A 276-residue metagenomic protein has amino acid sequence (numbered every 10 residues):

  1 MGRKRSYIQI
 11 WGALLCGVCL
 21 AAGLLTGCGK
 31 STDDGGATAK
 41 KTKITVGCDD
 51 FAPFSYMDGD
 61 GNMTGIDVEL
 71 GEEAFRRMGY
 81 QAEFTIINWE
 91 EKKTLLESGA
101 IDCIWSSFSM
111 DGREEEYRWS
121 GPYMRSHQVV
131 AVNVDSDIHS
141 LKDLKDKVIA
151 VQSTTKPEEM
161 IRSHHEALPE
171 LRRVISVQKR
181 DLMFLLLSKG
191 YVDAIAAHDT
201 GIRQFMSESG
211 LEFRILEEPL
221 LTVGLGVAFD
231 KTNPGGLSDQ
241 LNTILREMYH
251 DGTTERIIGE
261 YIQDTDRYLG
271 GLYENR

Functional and structural regions predicted by a protein language model:
L24-G27: C-terminal motif of bacterial Sec signal peptides marking the signal peptidase cleavage site
G29, V68-R77, I138, K142-K156 (+1 more regions): Extended ligand-binding regions for polar small-molecule ligands
K30-D34, Q81, K156-V177, G210 (+2 more regions): Ligand-binding clefts/hinges and TM-proximal coupling segments of bilobed small-molecule sensing domains
D34-F108, S176, Q240: Extracytoplasmic small-molecule ligand-binding "clamshell" domains of the periplasmic binding protein/Venus flytrap
T45, D49-P53, M63-R76, F108 (+3 more regions): Bilobed "Venus flytrap"/periplasmic-binding protein-like clamshell domains and structurally analogous long
D49-D50, R125-V132, R203, S207-R246 (+1 more regions): Periplasmic-binding protein-like
E72, R76, Q81-D143, R214-P219: Acidic, polar ligand-binding/catalytic clefts
T94, S107-E116, M160-H165, L186-T222: A ligand-binding cleft/hinge motif common to bilobed small-molecule-binding domains
